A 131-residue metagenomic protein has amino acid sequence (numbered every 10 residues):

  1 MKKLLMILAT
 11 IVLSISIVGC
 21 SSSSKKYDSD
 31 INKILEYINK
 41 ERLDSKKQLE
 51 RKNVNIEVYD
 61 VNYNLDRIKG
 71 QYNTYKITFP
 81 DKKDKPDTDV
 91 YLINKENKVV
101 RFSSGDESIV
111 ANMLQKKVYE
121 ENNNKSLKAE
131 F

Functional and structural regions predicted by a protein language model:
M1-S21: Sec-dependent bacterial lipoprotein signal peptides
L4-L5, S45, V100: Residue-level detector of intrinsically disordered terminal segments
S16-V18, T78, N94: Residues marking helix boundaries in flexible regions
C20-P80: N-terminal export/targeting and maturation segments
Y27-I31, D84-P86, E107: Solvent-exposed, acidic/flexible segments
I68, Y72-T74, N94, G105-I109: N-terminal propeptides/leader regions of secreted preproproteins that are proteolytically removed before maturation
D84-S104: A short, surface-exposed beta-strand/turn
S103-F131: C-terminal partner/receptor-binding element of secreted or periplasmic proteins
